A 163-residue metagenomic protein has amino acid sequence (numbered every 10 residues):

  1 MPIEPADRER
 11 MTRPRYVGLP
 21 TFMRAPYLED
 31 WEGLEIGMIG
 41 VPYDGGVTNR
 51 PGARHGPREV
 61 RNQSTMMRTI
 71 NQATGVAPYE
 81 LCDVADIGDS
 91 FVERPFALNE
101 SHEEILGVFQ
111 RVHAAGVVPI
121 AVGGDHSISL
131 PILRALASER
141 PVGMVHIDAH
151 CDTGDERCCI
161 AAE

Functional and structural regions predicted by a protein language model:
P2-E163: Conserved alpha-helical scaffold segments that buttress catalytic/binding sites
